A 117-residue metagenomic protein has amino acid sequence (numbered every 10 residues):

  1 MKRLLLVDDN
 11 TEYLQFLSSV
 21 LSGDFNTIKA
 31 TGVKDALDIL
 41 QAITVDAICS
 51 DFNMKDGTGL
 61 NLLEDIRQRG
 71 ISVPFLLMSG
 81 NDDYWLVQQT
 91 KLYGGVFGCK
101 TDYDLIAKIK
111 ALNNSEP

Functional and structural regions predicted by a protein language model:
D8: Conserved acidic carboxylate
T11-I28: Two-component/phosphorelay signaling modules centered on CheY-like receiver
F25-G32, I39: Short hydrophobic/Thr-rich beta-strand motif most characteristic of the beta2 strand and flanking loop of CheY-like
T31-G32, T58-N61: Acidic catalytic/metal-coordinating carboxylates
D51, S79: Active-site residues of response regulator receiver
K55: The feature encodes the CheY-like receiver
L60-I71: Short amphipathic alpha-helix used as the core "switch/output" element in two-component signaling
N61, N81-C99, Y103-A107: Alpha4 helix (beta4-alpha4-beta5 surface) of REC/receiver domains from two-component response regulators
